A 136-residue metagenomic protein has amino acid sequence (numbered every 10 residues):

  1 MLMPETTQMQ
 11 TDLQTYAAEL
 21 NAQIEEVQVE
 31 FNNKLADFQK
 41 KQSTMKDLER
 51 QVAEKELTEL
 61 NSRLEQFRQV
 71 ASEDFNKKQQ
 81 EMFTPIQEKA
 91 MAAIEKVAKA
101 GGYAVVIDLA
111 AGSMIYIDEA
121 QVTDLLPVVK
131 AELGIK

Functional and structural regions predicted by a protein language model:
M1-K136: Amphipathic, charged alpha-helical segments and their helix-to-coil junctions in extracytoplasmic/peripheral assemblies
